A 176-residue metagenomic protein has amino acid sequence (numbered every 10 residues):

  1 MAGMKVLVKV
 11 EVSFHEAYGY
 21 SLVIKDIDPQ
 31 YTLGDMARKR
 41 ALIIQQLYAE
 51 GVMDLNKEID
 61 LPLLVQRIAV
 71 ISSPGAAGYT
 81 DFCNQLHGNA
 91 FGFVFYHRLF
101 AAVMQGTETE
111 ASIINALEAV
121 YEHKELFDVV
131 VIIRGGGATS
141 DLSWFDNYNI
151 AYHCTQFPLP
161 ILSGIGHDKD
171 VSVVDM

Functional and structural regions predicted by a protein language model:
M1-L7: Short nucleic-acid-contacting surface segments enriched for D/E, G, S/T with interspersed K/R
A2, S13, I59-P62, I165: Replace "in large, NTP-powered and nucleic-acid-processing enzymes" with "in large, NTP-powered factors and other
K9-L42: OB-fold/S1-family single-stranded nucleic acid-binding modules
S13, N56-D60, H87-G88, I150-Y152: A generic local secondary-structure boundary/capping motif
G19-I24, L33, E58, T139-L142 (+2 more regions): Generic secondary-structure boundary/loop-capping signal
Q30-P62: Short N-terminal or domain-adjacent regulatory/targeting segments
V65-R67: Phosphate-coordination loops involved in phosphoryl transfer and adenosine-cofactor binding
A69-M176: Short glycine/threonine-rich loop/turn motifs
